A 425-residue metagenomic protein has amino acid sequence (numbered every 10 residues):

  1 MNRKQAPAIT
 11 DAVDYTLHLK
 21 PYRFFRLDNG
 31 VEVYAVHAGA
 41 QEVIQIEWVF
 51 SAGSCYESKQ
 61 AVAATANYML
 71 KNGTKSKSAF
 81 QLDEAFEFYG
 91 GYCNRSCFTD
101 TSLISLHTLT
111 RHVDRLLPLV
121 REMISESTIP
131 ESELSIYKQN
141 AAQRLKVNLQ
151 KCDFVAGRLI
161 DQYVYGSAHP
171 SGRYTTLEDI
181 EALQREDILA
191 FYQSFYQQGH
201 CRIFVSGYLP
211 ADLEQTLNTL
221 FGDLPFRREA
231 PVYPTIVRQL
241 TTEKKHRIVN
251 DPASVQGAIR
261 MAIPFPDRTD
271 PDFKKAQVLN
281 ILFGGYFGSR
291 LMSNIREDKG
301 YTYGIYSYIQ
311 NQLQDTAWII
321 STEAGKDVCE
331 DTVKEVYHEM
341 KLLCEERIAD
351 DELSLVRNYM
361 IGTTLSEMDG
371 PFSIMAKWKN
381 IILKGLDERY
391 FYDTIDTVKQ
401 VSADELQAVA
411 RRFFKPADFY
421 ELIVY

Functional and structural regions predicted by a protein language model:
M1-E84, D179, L189-N294, V333 (+1 more regions): His/Glu-rich zincin catalytic helix
M1-P7, R26, Q81-P231, E297-Y425: Charge-rich, well-structured scaffold segments of protease-associated domains
